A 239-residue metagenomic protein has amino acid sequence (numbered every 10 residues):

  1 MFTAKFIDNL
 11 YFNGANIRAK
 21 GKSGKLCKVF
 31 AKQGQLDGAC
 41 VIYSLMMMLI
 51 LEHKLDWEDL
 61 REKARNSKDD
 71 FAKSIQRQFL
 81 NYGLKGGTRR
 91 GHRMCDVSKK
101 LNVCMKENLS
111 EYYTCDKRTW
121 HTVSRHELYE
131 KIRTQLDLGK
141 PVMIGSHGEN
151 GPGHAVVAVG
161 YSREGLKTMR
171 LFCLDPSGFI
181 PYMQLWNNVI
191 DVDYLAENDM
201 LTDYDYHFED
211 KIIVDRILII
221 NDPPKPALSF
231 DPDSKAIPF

Functional and structural regions predicted by a protein language model:
M1-F2, F6-D8, N13-A15, K22-K28 (+6 more regions): Generic structural motif recognizing short loop/turn segments at the entrances and edges of beta-strands
M1-Y82: Active-site nucleophile-adjacent alpha helix/oxyanion-hole segment immediately C-terminal to the catalytic cysteine
K5-Y11, Q76-A196: Conserved active-site-adjacent core of cysteine acyl-enzyme catalytic domains
I7, I17, I42, I50 (+8 more regions): Weak global preference for isoleucine
L36-S67, N81-T122, D210-F239: Generic hydrophobic segment detector
Y161-F239: Noncatalytic regulatory segments and standalone regulatory/sensor domains
